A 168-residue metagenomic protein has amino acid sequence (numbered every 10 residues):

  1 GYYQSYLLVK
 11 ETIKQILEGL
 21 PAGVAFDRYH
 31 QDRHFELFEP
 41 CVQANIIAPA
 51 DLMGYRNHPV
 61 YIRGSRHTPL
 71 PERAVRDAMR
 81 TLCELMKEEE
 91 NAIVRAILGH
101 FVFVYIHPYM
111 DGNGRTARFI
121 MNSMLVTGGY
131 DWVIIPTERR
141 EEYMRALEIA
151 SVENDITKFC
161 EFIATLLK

Functional and structural regions predicted by a protein language model:
G1-K168: FIC/Doc superfamily catalytic core
